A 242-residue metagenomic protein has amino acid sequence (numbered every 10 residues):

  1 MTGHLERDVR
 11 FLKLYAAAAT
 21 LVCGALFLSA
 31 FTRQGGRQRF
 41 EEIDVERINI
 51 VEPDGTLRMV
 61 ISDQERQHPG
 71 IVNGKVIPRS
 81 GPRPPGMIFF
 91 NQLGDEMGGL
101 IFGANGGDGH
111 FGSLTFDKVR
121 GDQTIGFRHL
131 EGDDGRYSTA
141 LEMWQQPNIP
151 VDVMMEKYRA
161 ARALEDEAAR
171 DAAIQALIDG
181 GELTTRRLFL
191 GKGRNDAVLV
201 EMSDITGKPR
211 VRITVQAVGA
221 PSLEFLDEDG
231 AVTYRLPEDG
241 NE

Functional and structural regions predicted by a protein language model:
M1-Q34: Single-pass membrane-anchoring alpha-helices
F27-E242: Parallel beta-helix/beta-solenoid repeats that form elongated, surface-exposed shafts/blades used for receptor binding
